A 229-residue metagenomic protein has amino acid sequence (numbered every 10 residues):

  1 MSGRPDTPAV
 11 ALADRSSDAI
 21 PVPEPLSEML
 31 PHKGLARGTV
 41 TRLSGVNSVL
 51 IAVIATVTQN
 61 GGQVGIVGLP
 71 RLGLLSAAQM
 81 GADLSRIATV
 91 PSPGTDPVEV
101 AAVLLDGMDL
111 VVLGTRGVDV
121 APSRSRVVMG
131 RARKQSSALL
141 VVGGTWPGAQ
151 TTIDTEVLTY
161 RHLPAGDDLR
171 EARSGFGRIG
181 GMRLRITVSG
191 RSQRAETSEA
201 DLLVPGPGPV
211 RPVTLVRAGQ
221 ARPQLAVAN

Functional and structural regions predicted by a protein language model:
M1-R42, V46-I66, A226-N229: Detector for small/aliphatic-rich hydrophobic stretches
T39, D109, M182-L184: Structural beta-strand/beta-sheet cores of well-ordered domains, especially the beta-sheet scaffolds that support
T41, G65, A88-V90, L140 (+1 more regions): Hydrophobic/aromatic beta-strand patches that form the interior of the parallel beta-sheet core in alpha/beta enzyme
Q63-A121, S125-G130: Long, charge-dense
V120-S123, V127-R194: Replace "adjacent to P-loop NTPase cores in ATP/GTP-dependent enzymes" with "adjacent to NTP-binding cores
H162, Q193-N229: C-terminal regions of RecA-like/P-loop NTPase motor modules
